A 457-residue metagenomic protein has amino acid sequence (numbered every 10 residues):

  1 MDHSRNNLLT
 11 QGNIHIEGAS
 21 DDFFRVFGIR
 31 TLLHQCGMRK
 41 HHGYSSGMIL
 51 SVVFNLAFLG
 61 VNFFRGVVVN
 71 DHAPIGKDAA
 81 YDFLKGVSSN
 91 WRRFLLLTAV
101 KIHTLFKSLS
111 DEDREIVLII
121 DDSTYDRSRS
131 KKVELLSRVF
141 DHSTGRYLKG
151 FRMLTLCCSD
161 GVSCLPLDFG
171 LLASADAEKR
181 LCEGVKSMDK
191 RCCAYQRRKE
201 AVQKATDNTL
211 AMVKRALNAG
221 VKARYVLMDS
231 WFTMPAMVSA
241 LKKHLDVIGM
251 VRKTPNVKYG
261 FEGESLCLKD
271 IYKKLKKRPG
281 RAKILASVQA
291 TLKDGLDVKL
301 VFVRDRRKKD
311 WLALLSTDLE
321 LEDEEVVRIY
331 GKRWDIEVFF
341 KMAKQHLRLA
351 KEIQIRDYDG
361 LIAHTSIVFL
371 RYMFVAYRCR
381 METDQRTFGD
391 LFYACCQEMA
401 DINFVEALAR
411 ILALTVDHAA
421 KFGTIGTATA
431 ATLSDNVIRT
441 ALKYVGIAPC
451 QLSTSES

Functional and structural regions predicted by a protein language model:
M1-Y44, H72, L171-D189, Y195-A201 (+8 more regions): A short, flexible helix-boundary coil/loop motif
R5, L33, G37, K85-D176 (+1 more regions): Active-site-proximal, Lys/Arg-enriched surface segment that forms a nucleic-acid-binding/basic interface patch
A19-S20, L118-T124, D323-Q354: Short amphipathic alpha-helical "interface-anchor" segments enriched in bulky aromatics
L32-T104, D113, S159-L165, V202 (+9 more regions): Short, positively charged, Gly/Tyr-enriched micro-motifs that form contact patches at catalytic or ligand/partner
V52, G66-V69, R114-S128, L156 (+5 more regions): Short, conserved catalytic/metal-binding motifs centered on acidic residues
G60-N62, D78-D82, S143-K222, K299-L312: Electropositive, glycine- and tryptophan-enriched low-complexity nucleic-acid-binding patches
L245-V257: Acidic, His- and aromatic-enriched active-site or binding-groove loops in soluble protein domains that engage sugars
K299-L312, S316-L319, I329-H346: Structured mid-domain segments that build the active-site/substrate or prosthetic-cofactor binding neighborhood
